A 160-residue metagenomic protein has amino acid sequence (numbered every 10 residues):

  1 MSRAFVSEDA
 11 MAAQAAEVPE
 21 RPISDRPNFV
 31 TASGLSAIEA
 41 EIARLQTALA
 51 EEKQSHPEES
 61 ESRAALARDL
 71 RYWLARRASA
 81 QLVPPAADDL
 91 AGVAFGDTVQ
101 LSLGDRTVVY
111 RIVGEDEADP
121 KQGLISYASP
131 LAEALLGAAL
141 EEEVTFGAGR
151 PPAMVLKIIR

Functional and structural regions predicted by a protein language model:
M1-R76: Helix-rich terminal scaffold detector
A65, D69-P85, V109, E115: Short, conserved turn/kink motifs that form compact alpha/beta structural patches or helix kinks used as
P84-A153: Non-DNA-binding regulatory cores of transcription-related proteins, predominantly C-terminal effector-binding
K157-R160: Short hydrophobic/aromatic patches at helix-to-coil boundaries
